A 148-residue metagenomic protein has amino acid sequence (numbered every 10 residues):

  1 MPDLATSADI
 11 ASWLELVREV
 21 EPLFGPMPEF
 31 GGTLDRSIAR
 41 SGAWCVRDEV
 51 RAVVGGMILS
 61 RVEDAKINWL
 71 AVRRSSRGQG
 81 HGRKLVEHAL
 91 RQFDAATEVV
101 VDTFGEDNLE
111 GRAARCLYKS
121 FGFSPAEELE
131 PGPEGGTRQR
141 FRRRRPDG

Functional and structural regions predicted by a protein language model:
L4-W69, R73-S75, R83-H88, Q92 (+1 more regions): Acetyl-CoA-dependent GNAT
G31, D107, P131-P133: Conserved beta-strand edge residues that scaffold enzyme active sites
E63, G132-T137: Short acidic/glycine-enriched loop/turn segments that link adjacent beta-strands
A65, T97-V99, S124: Short acidic/polar active-site loop segments enriched in Thr and Asp
L70-G78, F104-D107: A short, internal acetyl-CoA/4′-phosphopantetheine-binding micro-motif in the GNAT/acyltransferase core
R83, E106-E127: Conserved active-site alpha-helix within GNAT-family acetyltransferase domains
F93-E110: Conserved GNAT acetyl-CoA-binding A-motif
R142-G148: Short beta-strand-to-coil "C-cap" segments at the C-terminal boundary of structured domains/repeats, marking
